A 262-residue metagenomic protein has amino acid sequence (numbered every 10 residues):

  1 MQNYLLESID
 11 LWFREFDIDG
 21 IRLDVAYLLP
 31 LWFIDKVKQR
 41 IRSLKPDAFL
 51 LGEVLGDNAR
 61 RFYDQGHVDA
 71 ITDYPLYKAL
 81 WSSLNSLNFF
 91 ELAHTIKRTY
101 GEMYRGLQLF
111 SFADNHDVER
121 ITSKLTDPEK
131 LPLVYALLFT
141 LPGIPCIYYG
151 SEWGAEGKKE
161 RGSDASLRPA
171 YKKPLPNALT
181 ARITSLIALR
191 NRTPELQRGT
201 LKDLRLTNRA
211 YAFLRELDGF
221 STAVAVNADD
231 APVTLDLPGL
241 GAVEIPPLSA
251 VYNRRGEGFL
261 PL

Functional and structural regions predicted by a protein language model:
N3-Y4, Y104: Short secondary-structure boundary/capping elements
Y4-L31, S111, N115: Active-site groove signature of glycoside hydrolases
R14, R22-R105, P128, L137 (+2 more regions): Active-site-proximal helices and loops of the catalytic beta/alpha 8
D17-D19, A48, L109, T222: The start of beta-strands in P-loop NTPase/AAA+ ATPase cores
D17-I18, V68, G143-I144: A structural motif
E91-T234, L240, G256: Loop/helix patches that line or flank the sugar-binding groove of alpha-linked glycan CAZymes
I245-L262: C-terminal beta-strand-rich structural cap/linker in extracellular carbohydrate-active enzymes
